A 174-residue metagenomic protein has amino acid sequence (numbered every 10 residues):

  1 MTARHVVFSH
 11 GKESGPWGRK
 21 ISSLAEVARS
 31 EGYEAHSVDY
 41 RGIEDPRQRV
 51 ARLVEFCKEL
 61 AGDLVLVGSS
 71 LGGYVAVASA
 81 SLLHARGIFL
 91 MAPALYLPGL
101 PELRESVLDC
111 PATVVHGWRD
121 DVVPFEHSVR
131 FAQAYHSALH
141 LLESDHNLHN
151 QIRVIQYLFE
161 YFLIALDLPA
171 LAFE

Functional and structural regions predicted by a protein language model:
M1-E44: Short, surface-exposed "cap/lid" segments of acyl-processing enzymes
S14-G15, L97, W118-V123, H146-N147: Acidic catalytic loop of the alpha/beta-hydrolase fold
S22, E126-H127, H149-A165: Post-His helix in hydrolase/transferase enzymes
G32, Q133-N150: Catalytic histidine neighborhood in serine/cysteine hydrolases with alpha/beta-hydrolase-type architecture
V67-V77: Gly/Ala-rich beta-loop-alpha elbow adjacent to hydrolase catalytic centers
H84-Y96: A conserved short beta-strand
V107-D109, V114-H116, D120: Short beta-strand/loop motif that positions the catalytic acidic residue of the alpha/beta-hydrolase fold
W118-S137: Conserved loop-alpha-helix segment in the C-terminal half of the alpha/beta-hydrolase fold that carries the catalytic
